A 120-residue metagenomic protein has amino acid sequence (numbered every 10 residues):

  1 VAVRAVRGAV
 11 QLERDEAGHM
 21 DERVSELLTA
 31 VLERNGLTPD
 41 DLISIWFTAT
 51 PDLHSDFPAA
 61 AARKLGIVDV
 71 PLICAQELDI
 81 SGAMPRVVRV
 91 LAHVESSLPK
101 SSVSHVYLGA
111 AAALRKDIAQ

Functional and structural regions predicted by a protein language model:
V1-Q120: Terminal domain-initiation and capping elements
